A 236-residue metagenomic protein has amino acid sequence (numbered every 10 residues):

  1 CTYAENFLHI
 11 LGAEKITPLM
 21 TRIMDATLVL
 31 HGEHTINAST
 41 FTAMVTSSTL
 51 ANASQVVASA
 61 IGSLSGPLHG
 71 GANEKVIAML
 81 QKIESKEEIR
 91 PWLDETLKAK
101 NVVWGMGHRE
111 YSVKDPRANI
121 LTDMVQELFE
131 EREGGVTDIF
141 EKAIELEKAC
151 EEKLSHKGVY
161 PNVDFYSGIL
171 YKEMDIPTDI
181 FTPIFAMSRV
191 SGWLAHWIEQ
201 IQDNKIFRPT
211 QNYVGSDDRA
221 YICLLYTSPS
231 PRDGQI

Functional and structural regions predicted by a protein language model:
C1-Q55, S63, A78-G158: Accessory "access/gating" subregions that flank catalytic or transport cores
T49-I77, V103-S112, Y160-H196: Conserved phosphate/anionic-ligand binding catalytic regions in large, soluble enzymes, centered on
S65-L68, K100-V103, N204-N212: Short alpha-helical linear motifs
A78-K86, E127-E131, I176, A186 (+2 more regions): Short, well-ordered loop/turn and helix-capping segments at boundaries between secondary-structure elements and domains
R117, K172, I176-P177, R219-I222: Short glycine/threonine-rich loop-to-helix capping motif typified by GTGT followed within a few residues by an Asp-Pro
I201-L225: C-terminal auxiliary extensions adjacent to catalytic cores
Y226-P231, Q235: Conserved small/polar residues in nucleotide/adenosyl-binding loops
